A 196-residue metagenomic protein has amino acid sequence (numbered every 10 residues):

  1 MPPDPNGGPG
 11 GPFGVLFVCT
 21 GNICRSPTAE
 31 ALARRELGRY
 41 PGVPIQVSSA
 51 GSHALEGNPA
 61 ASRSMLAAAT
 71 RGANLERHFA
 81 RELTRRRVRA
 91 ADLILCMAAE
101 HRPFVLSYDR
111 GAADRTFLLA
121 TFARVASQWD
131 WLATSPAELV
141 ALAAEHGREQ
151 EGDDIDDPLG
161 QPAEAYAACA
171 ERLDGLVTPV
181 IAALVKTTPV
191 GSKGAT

Functional and structural regions predicted by a protein language model:
M1-T196: Short polar/charged helix/loop
